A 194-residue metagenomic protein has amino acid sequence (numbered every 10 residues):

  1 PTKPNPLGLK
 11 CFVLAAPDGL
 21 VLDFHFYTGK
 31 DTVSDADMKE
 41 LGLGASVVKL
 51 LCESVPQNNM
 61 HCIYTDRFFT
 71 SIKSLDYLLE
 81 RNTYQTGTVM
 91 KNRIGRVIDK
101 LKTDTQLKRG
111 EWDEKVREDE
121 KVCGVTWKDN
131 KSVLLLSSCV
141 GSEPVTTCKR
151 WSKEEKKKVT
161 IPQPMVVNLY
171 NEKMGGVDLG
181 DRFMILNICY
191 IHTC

Functional and structural regions predicted by a protein language model:
P1-C194: Acidic, contiguous segments within the catalytic cores of piggyBac-derived transposases
